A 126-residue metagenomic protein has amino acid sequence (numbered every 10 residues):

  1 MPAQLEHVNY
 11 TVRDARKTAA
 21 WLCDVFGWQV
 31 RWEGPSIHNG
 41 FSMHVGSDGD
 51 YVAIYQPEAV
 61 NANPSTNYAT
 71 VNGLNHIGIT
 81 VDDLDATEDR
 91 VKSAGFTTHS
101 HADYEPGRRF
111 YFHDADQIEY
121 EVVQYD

Functional and structural regions predicted by a protein language model:
M1, E88-D126: Vicinal oxygen chelate
P2, N9-V52, S93: Core segments of cupin and vicinal oxygen chelate
L5-H7, G73-H76: Eukaryotic phosphotyrosine signaling hubs
N9-T11, G78-D82: Short hydrophobic/aromatic beta-strand micro-patches that form the beta-sheet surface supporting nucleotide- or nucleic
W21, D85-R90: Short amphipathic alpha-helices within nucleic acid-binding modules
H38-N39, V60-S65: A short, acidic/glycine-rich surface segment
N39, G73, P106: Exposed loop/turn and edge beta-strand positions of beta-sandwich/beta-sheet ligand-binding modules
A53-Y55, E121: Conserved beta-strand in the GNAT
